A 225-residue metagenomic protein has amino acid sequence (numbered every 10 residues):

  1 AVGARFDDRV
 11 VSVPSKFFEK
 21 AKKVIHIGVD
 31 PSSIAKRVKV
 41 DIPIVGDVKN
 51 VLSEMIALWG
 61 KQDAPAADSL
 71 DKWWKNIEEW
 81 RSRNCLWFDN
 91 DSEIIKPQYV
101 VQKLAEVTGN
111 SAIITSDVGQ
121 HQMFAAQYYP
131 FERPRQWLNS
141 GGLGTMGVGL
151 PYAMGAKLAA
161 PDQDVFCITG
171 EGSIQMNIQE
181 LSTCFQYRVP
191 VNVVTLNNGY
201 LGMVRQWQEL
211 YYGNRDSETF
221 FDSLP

Functional and structural regions predicted by a protein language model:
A1-K72: Glycine-rich, acidic loop regions that bind phosphate or pyrophosphate groups
A1-R5, G28, D117, I168-T169 (+1 more regions): Short beta-strand segments
F6-D7, E93-Q98, S173-M176: Active-site glycine- and acidic-residue-rich loops that bind and position anionic ligands or nucleotide-like cofactors
S12-P14, K103, E180-T183: A short acidic, amphipathic alpha-helical/loop segment
F18, A35-R37, P43-V45, K49-M55 (+2 more regions): Thiamine diphosphate
D71-K72, E79, L104, L181 (+1 more regions): Domain-wide signal for the mature, well-folded portions of proteins, strongly enriched in nucleus-encoded organellar
K75-K157: Active-site diphosphate/adenylate-binding microenvironment
